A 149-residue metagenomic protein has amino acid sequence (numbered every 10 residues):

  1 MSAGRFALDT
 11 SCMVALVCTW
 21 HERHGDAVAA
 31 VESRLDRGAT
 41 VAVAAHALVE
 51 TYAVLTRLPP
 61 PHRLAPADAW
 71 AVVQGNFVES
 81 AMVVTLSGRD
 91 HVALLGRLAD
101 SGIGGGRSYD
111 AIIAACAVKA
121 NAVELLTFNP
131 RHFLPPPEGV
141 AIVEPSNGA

Functional and structural regions predicted by a protein language model:
M1-R5, A111-A149: Acidic, PIN/NYN-like endoribonuclease modules and their adjacent C-terminal/linker elements
M1-V43, L58-A71, P135-P136, G148-A149: Short, well-structured N-terminal submotif of metal-dependent ribonuclease cores
S11-C12, H46, I112, R131: Alpha-helix/helix-capping structural signal
L16-V17, S33-R37, V54, L58 (+2 more regions): Alpha-helix C-capping/helix-to-loop hinge sites
A42, V84, V143: General small-molecule cofactor/ligand-binding pocket signal
A42-A45, T127: Short beta-strand segments at enzyme active-site cores
A81-P130: Active-site neighborhoods of divalent-metal-dependent phosphate/nucleic-acid chemistry enzymes
